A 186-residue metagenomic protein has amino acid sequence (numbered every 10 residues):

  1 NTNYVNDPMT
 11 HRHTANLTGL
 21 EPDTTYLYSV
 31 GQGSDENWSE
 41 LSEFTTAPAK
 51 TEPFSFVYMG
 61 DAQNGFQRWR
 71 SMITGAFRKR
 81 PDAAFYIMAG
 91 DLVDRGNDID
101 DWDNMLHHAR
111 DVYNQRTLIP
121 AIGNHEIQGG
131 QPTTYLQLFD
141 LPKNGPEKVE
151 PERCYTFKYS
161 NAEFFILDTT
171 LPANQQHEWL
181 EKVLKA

Functional and structural regions predicted by a protein language model:
N1-Y58, Q63, R78-D82: Acidic, histidine-bearing metal-coordination/catalytic regions of metal-dependent phosphoesterases
V5, T14-N16, T25-E43, D100-K185: Extended active-site neighborhood of metal-dependent phosphoesterases/phosphodiesterases
P53-F54, A84-F85, C154, N161-A162: Alpha/beta-hydrolase fold active-site loops
S55, R68, W179: Charged catalytic carboxylate motif
V57-G60, F85-D91, T117-N124, L167-D168: Active-site neighborhood of phospho(di)ester-bond hydrolases with catalytic His/Asp-centered motifs
N64-Q67, D94-I99, L171-Q175: Acidic-and-aromatic substrate-binding clefts and catalytic sites of carbohydrate-active enzymes
R68-A76: Short, acidic/polar
R80, Y86-L92, L184: Conserved beta-strand->loop/alpha-helix structural units within folded catalytic cores of enzymes with alpha/beta
